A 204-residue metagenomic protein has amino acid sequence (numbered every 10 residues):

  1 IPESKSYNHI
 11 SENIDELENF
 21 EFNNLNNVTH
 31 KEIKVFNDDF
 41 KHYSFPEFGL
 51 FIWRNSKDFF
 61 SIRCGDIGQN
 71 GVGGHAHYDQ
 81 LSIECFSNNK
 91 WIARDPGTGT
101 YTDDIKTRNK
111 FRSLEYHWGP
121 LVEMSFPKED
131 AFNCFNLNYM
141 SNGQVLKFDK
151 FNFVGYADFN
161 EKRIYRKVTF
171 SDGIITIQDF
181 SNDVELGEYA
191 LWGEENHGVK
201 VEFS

Functional and structural regions predicted by a protein language model:
I1-W91: Carbohydrate-active enzyme catalytic cores, enriched for enzymes that act on polyanionic acidic polysaccharides
S4-E21, D103-S204: CBM-like, beta-strand-rich accessory domains located in the C-terminal region of large, secreted polysaccharide-active
I67, G99-T100: Short, solvent-exposed loop/turn segments at secondary-structure junctions
A93-T98: Catalytic Cys-His active-site segments of thiol-dependent hydrolases/isopeptidases
